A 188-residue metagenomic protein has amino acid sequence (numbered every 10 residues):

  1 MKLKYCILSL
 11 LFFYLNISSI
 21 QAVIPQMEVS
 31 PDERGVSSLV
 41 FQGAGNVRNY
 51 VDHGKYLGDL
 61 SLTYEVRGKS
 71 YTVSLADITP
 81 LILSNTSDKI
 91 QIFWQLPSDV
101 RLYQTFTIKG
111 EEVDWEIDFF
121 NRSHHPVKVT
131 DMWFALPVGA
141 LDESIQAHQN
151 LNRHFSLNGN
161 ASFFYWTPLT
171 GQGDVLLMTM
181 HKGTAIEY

Functional and structural regions predicted by a protein language model:
M1-L3: N-terminal secretory signal peptides that target proteins for export/translocation
Y5-L15: Sec-dependent N-terminal signal peptides
S19-P25: Boundary at the C-terminal end of the N-terminal hydrophobic targeting segment
P25-E28, D32-V40, A44-N85, K89-F93 (+2 more regions): Polysaccharide-binding surfaces and accessory modules of carbohydrate-active proteins
